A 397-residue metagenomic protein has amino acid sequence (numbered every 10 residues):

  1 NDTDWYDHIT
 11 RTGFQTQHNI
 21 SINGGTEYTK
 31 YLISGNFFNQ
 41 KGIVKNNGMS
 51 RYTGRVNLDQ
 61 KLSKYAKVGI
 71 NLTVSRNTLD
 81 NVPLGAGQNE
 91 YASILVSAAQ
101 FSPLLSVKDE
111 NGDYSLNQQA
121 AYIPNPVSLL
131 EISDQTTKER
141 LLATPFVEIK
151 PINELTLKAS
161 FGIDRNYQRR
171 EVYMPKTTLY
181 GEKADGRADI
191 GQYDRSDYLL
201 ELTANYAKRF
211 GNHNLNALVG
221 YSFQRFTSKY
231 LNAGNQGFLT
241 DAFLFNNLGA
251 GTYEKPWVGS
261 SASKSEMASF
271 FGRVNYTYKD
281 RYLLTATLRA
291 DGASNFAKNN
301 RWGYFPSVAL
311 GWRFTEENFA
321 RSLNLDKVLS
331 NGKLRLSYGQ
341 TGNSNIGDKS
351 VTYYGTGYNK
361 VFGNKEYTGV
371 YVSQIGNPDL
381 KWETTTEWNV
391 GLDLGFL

Functional and structural regions predicted by a protein language model:
N1-K45, V82-A86, E110-D113, P124-Q135 (+1 more regions): Residues embedded in well-ordered regular secondary structure
G13-T16, R51-Y52, N57-A66, N71-R76 (+3 more regions): Extracellular/periplasmic, surface-exposed regions of secreted and cell-surface proteins
I33, S102-P103, Y198, A286: Intrinsically disordered, low-complexity segments used for protein-protein interactions
N47-M49: "Short basic amphipathic alpha-helical interaction patches in structured regions
L79-V96, L105: Low-complexity intrinsically disordered tracts that form flexible linkers/tails across taxa
L95-A99, N359: Acidic-aromatic pocket-rim loops
F101-P103, K108-Y114: Sec-dependent signal peptide cleavage junction
